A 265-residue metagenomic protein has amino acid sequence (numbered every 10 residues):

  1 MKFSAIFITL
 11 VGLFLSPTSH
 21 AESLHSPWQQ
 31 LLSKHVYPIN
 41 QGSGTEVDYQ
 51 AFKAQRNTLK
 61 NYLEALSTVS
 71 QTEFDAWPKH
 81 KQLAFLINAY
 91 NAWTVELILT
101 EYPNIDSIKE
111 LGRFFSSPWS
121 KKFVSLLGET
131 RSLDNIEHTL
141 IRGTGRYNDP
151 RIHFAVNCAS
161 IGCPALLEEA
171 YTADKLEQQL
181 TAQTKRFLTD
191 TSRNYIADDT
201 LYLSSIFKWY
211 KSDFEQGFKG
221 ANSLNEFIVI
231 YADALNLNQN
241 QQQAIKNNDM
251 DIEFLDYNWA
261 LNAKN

Functional and structural regions predicted by a protein language model:
A5-F14: Bacterial N-terminal signal peptides
S16-T18: N-terminal signal peptide c-region/cleavage motif recognized by signal peptidases
E22-I87, N91-N265: Interaction/scaffold regions that mediate signaling and macromolecular assembly across diverse proteins
